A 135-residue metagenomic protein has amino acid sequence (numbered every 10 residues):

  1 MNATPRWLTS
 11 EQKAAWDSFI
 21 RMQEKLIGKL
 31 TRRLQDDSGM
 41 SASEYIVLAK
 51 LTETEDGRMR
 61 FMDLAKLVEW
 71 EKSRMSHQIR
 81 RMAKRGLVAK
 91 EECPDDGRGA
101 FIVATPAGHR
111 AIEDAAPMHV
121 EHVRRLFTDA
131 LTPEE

Functional and structural regions predicted by a protein language model:
M1-S38, R85: N-terminal leader segment of winged-helix/HTH proteins
N2-T4, R80-E134: Charged, amphipathic alpha-helical coiled-coil/dimerization segments
L8-E11, M40, M59, A104 (+1 more regions): Alpha-helical hairpin
K25-K29, R33, L67, D114 (+2 more regions): Solvent-exposed, charged/polar functional surfaces in cytosolic regulatory/catalytic domains
G28-E71: N-terminal helix-turn-helix DNA-binding core of bacterial DNA-binding proteins
F61, I79-R80: Short, hydrophobic-biased segments on the C-terminal half of alpha helices that form "recognition helices"
